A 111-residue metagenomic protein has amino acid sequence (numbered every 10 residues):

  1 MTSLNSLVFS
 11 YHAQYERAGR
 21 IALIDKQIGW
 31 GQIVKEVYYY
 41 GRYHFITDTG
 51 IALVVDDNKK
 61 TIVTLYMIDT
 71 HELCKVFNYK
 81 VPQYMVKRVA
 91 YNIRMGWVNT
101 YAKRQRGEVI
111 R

Functional and structural regions predicted by a protein language model:
M1-R111: Ribonuclease/tRNase effector modules and their secretory precursors
